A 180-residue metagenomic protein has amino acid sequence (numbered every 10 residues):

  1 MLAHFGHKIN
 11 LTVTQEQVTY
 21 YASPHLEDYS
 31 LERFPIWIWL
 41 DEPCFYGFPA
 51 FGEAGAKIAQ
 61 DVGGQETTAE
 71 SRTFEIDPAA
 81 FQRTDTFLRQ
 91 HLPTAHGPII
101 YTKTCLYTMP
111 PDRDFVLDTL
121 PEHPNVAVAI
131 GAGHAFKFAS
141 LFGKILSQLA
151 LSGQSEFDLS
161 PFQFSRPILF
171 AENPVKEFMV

Functional and structural regions predicted by a protein language model:
M1-E122: Active-site substrate-recognition segment that forms the wall of the catalytic cavity or substrate channel
T86-V180: C-terminal catalytic lobe of FAD-dependent flavoproteins
